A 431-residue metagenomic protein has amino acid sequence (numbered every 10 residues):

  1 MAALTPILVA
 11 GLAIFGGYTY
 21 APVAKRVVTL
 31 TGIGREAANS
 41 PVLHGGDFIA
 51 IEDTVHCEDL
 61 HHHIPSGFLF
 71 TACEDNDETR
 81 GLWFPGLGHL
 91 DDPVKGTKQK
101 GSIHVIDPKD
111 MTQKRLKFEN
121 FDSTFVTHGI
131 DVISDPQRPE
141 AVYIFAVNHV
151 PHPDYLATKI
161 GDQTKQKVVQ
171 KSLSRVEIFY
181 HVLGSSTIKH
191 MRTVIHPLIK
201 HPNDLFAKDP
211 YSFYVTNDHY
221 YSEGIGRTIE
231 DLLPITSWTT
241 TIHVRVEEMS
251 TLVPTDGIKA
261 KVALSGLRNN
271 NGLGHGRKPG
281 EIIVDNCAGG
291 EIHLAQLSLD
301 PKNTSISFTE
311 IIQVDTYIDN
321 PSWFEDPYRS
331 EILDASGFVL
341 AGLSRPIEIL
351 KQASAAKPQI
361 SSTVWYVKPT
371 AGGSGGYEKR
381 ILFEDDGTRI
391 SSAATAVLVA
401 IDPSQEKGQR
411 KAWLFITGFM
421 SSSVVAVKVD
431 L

Functional and structural regions predicted by a protein language model:
M1-A50, T54-E58, S66, T79-G81 (+3 more regions): Sequence/structural signature of beta-propeller modules and their immediately flanking N-terminal secretory/stalk
I7-V27, E36-A38, G276, V284 (+3 more regions): Loop/turn-rich, solvent-exposed surfaces of beta-rich toroidal or solenoidal domains
K25-H56, P108-K117, S186-M191, D256-I258 (+1 more regions): A short helix->beta-strand "capping" segment at the edge of beta-propeller domains
I51, D75-N76, L82-Q137, N148-P151 (+1 more regions): Blade-loop segments of beta-propeller domains
T54-I64, K98-G101, N120-S134, I195-S212 (+5 more regions): Beta-rich, blade/repeat-based domains predominating in secreted/periplasmic proteins but also intracellular
A72-T97, F145-Q170, T216-I235, A335 (+2 more regions): Short, conserved, GDST-rich strand-edge loop motifs in beta-rich repeat architectures
G88-K109, I160-S185, E230-E248, Q296 (+2 more regions): Beta-propeller blade signature
R115-D209: Asp-box/WD-like beta-propeller blade repeats and closely related beta-sheet repeat scaffolds
